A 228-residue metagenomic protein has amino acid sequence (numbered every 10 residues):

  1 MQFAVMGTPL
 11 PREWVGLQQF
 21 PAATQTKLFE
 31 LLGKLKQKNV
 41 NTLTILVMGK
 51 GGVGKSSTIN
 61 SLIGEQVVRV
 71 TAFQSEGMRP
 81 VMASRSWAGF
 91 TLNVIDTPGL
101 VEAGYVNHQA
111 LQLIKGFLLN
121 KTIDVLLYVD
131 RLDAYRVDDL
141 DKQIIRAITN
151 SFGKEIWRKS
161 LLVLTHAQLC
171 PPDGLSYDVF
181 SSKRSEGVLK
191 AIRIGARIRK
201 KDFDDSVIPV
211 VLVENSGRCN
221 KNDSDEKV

Functional and structural regions predicted by a protein language model:
M1-V228: Conserved GTPase G-domain substructure that encodes guanine base recognition and part of the catalytic core, centered
